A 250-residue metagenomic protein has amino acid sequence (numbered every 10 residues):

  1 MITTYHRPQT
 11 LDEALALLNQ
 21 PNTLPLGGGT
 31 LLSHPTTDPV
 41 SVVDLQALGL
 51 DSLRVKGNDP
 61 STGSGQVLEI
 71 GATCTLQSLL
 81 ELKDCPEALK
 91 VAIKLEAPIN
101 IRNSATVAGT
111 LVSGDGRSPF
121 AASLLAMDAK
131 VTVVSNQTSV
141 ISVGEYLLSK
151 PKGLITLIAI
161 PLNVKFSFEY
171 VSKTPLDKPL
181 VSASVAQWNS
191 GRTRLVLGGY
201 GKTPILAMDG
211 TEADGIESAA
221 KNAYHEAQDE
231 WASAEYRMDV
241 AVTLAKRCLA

Functional and structural regions predicted by a protein language model:
M1-A250: C-terminal structural segment of proteins
